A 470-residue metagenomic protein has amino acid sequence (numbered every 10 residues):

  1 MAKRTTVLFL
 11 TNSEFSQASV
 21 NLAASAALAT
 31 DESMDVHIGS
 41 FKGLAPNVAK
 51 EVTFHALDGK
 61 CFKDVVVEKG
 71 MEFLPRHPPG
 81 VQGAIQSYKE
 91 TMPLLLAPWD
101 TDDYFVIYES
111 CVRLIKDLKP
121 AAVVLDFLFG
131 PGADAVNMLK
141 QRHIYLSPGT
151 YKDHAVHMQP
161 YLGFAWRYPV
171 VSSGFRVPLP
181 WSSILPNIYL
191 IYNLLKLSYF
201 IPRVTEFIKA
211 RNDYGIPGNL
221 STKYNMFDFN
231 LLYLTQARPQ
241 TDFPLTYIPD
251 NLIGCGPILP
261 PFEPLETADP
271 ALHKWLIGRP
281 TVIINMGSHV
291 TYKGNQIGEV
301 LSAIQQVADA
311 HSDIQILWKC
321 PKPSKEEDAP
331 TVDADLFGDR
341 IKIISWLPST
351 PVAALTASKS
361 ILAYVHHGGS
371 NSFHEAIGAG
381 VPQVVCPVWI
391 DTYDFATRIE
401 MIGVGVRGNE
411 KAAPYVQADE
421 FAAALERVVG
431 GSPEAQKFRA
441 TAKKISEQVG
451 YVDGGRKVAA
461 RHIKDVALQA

Functional and structural regions predicted by a protein language model:
M1-C61: N-terminal subdomain of nucleotide-sugar transferases
S25, V123, P348-R398: A donor-sugar binding/catalytic signature common to diverse glycosyltransferases and related nucleotide-sugar
K42-K89: Conserved nucleotide-sugar phosphate-binding/catalytic loop shared by glycosyltransferases and other
E72-G130, S183-Y224: Conserved nucleotide-sugar donor-binding subdomain of glycosyltransferases
P98-W181, P217-G218, D228, P239-D242: Conserved nucleotide-sugar donor-interacting segment of glycosyltransferase catalytic cores, predominantly GT-B
P244-D333: Conserved catalytic-core segment of nucleotide-activated headgroup transferases in glycan assembly
S324-A354, S358-S360: Nucleotide-activated donor-binding/catalytic signature segment of Leloir-type glycosyltransferases, i.e., the conserved
V416-A470: C-terminal amphipathic helix plus adjacent low-complexity, charged tail appended to glycosyltransferase catalytic
